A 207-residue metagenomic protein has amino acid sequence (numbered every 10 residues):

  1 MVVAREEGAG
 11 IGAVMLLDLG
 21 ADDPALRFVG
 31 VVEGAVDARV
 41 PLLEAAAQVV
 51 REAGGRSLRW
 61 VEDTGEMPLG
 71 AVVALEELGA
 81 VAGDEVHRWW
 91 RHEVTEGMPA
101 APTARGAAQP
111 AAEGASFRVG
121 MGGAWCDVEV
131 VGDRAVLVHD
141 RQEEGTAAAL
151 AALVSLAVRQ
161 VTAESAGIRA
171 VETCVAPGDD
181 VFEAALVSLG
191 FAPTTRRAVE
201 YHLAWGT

Functional and structural regions predicted by a protein language model:
M1-E44, M121-A147: Conserved donor-binding loop and adjoining core beta-sheet/short helix segment in diverse acyl/aminoacyl transferases
M1-L16, E76-D133: Amide-forming acyltransferase catalytic core, primarily the GNAT-like/NAT-type and related acyltransferase folds
D23-F28, G55-V61, R134-L137, G167-C174: Hydrophobic beta-strand segments of well-ordered beta-sheets in folded domains
E33, R59-G70, Q142, E172-E183 (+1 more regions): Conserved beta-strand-loop-alpha-helix junction that forms the acyl-donor binding cleft
P41-S57, A152-I168, A192: Conserved acyl-CoA
T64-D84, P177-T195: Conserved active-site alpha-helix within GNAT-family acetyltransferase domains
A112-V171: Intrinsically disordered, low-complexity segments enriched in Gly and acidic/Ser/Thr residues that form flexible
T146-R159, I168-T207: Hydrophobic multi-pass inner-membrane translocation pores used for secretion and envelope-lipid/glycan export
